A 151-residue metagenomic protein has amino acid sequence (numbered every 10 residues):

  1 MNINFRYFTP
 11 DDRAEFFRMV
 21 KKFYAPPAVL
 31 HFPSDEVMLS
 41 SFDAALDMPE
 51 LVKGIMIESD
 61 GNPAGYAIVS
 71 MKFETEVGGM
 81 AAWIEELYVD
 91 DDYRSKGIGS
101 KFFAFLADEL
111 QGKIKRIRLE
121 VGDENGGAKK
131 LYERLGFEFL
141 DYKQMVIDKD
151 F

Functional and structural regions predicted by a protein language model:
N4-F16: A short beta-loop-alpha structural element at the N-terminal edge of CoA-dependent acyl/N-acetyltransferase catalytic
Y24-D43: Conserved GNAT-fold acetyl-CoA-binding loop/helix
A44-M56, W83: A short helix-loop-beta-strand connector motif used in the catalytic cores of GNAT acetyltransferases and, in some
M56, N62-M71: Conserved beta-strand in the GNAT
I57, S95-S100: Glycine-rich acyl-CoA binding loop
L87-R94: A short, internal acetyl-CoA/4′-phosphopantetheine-binding micro-motif in the GNAT/acyltransferase core
S100, A104, D123-D141: Conserved active-site alpha-helix within GNAT-family acetyltransferase domains
L110-E120: Conserved GNAT acetyl-CoA-binding A-motif
